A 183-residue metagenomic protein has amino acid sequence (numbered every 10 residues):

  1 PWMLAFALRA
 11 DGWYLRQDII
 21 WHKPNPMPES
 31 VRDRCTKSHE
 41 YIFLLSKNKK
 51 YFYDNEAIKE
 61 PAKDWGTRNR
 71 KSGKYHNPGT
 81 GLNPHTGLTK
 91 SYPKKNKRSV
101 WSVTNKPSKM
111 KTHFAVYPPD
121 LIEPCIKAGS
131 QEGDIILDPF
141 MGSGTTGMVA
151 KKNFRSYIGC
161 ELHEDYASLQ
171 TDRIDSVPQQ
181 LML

Functional and structural regions predicted by a protein language model:
P1-V177, M182-L183: Core catalytic lobe of class I
